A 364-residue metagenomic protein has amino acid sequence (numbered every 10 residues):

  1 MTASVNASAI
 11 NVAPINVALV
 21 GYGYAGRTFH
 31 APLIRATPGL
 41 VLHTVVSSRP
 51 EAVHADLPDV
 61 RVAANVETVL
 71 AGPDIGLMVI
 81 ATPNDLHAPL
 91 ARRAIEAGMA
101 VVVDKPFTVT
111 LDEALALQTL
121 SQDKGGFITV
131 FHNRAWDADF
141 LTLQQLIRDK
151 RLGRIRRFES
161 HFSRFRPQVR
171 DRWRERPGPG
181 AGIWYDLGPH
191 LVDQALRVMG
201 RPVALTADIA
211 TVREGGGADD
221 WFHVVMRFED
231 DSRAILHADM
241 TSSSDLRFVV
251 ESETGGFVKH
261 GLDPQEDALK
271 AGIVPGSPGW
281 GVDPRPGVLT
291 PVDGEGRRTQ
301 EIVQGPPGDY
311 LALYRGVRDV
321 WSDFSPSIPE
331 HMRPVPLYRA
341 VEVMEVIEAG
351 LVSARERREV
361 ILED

Functional and structural regions predicted by a protein language model:
M1-A7, L77-V79, G126, G316-D364: C-terminal helix-rich "cap/oligomerization" subdomain common to oxidoreductases
M1-L57: N-terminal Rossmann-like dinucleotide-binding module
V60-T119: Beta-loop-alpha module in the N-terminal Rossmann-like domain of NAD(P)-dependent dehydrogenases, especially those
V103, I128-V130, L236, K259: Hydrophobic residues in well-ordered beta-strands that form the structural core
A116-R134, R154-F158: Rossmann-fold dehydrogenase core element
R134-G216, R357: Predominantly a Rossmann-like dinucleotide-binding segment in NAD(P)-dependent oxidoreductases
G216, E229-G316: NAD(P)-dinucleotide binding in Rossmann-like oxidoreductases
